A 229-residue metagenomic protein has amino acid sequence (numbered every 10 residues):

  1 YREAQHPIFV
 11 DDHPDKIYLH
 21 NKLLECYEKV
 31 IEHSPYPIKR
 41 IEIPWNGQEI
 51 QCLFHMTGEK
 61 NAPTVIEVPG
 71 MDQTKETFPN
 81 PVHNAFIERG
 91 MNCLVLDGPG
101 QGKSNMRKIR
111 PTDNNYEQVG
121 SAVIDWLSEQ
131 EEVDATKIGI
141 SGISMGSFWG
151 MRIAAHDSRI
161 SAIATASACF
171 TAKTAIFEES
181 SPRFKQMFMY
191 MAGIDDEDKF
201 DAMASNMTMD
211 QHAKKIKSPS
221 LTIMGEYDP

Functional and structural regions predicted by a protein language model:
D15-K60: N-terminal cap/lid segment of alpha/beta-hydrolase-fold proteins
N61-G70: Short beta-strand element of the alpha/beta-hydrolase
M71-N84: The serine-hydrolase catalytic nucleophile loop
F86-K103: Conserved alpha/beta-hydrolase
R110-T136, R152: Alpha/beta-hydrolase active-site loop
G142-G146, G150: Gly/Ala-rich beta-loop-alpha elbow adjacent to hydrolase catalytic centers
R152-A202, K215-S218: Hydrolase active-site cap/lid region
E197-P229: Serine-hydrolase catalytic core
